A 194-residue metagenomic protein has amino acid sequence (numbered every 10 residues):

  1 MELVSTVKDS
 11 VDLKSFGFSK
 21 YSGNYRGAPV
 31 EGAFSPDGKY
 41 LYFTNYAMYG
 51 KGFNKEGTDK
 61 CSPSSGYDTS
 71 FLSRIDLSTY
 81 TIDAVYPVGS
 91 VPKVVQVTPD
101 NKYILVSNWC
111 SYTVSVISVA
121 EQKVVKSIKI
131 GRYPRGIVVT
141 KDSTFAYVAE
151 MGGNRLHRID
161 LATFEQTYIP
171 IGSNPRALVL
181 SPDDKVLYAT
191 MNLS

Functional and structural regions predicted by a protein language model:
M1-S194: Predominantly soluble domains enriched in secretory-pathway, periplasmic, or organellar proteins
